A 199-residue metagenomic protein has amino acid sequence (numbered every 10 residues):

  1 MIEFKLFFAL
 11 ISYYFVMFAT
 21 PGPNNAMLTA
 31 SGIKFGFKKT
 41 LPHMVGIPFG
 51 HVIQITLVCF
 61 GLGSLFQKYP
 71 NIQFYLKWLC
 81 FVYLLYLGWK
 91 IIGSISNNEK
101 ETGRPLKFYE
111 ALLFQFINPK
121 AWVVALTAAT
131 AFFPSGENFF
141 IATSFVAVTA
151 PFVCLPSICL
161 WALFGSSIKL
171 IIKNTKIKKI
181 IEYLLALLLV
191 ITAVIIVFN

Functional and structural regions predicted by a protein language model:
I2-F74, V124-V146: Juxtamembrane transmembrane-helix termini in multi-pass membrane transport proteins
F15, A19, V52-I53, W89 (+3 more regions): Hydrophobic/aromatic residues within the transmembrane alpha-helices of Major Facilitator Superfamily
L57-C59, I117-A129, L188-N199: Hydrophobic alpha-helical transmembrane segments in multi-pass integral membrane proteins
Q67-S96, S157, W161, K169-N199: Selective transmembrane alpha-helices of multi-pass membrane proteins
G93-K107: Flexible cytoplasmic inter-helical loops of multi-pass small-molecule transporters
S144-S167: Hydrophobic alpha-helical transmembrane segments of multi-pass membrane transport proteins, especially secondary
